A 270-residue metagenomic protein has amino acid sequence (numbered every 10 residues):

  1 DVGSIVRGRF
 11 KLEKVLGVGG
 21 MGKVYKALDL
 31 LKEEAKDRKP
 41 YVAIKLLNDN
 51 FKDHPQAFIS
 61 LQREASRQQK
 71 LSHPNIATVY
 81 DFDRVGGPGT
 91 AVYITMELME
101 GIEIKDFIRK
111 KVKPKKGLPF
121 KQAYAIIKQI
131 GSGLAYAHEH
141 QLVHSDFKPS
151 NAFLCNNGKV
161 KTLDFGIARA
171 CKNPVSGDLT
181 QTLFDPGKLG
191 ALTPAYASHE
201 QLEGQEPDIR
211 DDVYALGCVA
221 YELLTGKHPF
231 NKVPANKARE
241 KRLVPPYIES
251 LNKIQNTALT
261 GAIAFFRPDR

Functional and structural regions predicted by a protein language model:
Y41, N48-K70: AlphaC helix of the eukaryotic protein kinase fold
T78-V92: Short beta-strand micro-motifs within the conserved protein kinase catalytic domain, predominantly in the N-lobe
G89-E103, F107: Conserved short submotifs of the Hanks-type protein kinase catalytic core that shape the nucleotide-binding pocket
I104-L118: AlphaC helix of the protein kinase catalytic domain
I126-I127: Activation segment signature within eukaryotic-like protein kinase domains
G131-L142: Protein kinase catalytic-loop region centered on the HRD/HxD motif
F153, L163, A195-R270: C-terminal lobe helix-coil module of Hanks-type protein kinase domains
